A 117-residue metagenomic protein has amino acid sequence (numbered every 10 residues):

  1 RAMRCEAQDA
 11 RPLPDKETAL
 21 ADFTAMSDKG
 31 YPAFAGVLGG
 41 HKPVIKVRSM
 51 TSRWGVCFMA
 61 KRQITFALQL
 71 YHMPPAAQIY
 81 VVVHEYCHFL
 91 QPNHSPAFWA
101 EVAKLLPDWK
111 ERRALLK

Functional and structural regions predicted by a protein language model:
R1-Y80, F89-K117: Active-site-proximal or metal-binding-adjacent scaffold patches in catalytic folds
E85: Walker B catalytic acidic pair
